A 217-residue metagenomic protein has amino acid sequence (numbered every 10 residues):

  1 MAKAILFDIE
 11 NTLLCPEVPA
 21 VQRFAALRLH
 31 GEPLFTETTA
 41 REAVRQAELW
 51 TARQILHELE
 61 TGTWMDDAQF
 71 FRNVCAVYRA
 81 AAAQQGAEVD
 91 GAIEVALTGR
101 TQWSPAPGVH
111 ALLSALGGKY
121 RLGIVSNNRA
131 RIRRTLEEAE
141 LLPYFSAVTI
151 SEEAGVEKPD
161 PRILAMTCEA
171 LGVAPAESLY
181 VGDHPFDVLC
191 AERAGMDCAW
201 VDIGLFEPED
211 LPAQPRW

Functional and structural regions predicted by a protein language model:
M1-I5, H110, S114, G123 (+1 more regions): Asp-based, Mg2+/Mn2+-dependent phosphohydrolase catalytic module
A2-H110: N-terminal helical cap/lid subdomain that shapes the substrate entry/recognition surface in HAD-like hydrolases
T38, A68, S126, E157-K158: Non-catalytic, surface-exposed connector residues within folded enzymatic/regulatory domains
G117: Short conserved AdoMet
